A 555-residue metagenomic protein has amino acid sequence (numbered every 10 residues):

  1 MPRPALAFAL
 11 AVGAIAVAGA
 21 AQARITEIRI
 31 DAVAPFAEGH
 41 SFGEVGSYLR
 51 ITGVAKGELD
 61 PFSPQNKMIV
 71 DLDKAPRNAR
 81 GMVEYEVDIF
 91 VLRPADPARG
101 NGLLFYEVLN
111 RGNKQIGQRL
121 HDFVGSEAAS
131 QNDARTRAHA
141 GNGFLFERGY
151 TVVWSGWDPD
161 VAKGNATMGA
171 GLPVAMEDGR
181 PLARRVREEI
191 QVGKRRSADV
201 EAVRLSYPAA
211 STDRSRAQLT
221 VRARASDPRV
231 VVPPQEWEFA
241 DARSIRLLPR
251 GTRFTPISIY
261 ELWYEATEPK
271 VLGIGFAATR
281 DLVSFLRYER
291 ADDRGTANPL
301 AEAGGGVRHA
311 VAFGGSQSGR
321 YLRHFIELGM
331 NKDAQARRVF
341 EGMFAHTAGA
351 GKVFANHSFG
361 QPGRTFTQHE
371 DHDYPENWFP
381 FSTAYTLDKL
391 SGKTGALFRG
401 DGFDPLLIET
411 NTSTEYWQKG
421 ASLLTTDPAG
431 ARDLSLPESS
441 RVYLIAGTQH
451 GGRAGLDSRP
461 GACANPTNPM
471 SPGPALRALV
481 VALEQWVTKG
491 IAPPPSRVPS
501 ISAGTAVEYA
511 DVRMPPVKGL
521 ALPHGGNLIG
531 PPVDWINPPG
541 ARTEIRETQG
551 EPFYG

Functional and structural regions predicted by a protein language model:
M1-A7: Positively charged n-region of N-terminal signal peptides that target proteins for export
A7-A16: Bacterial N-terminal signal peptides
A18-A20: N-terminal signal peptide c-region/cleavage motif recognized by signal peptidases
R24-G555: C-terminal His-loop and adjacent cap/lid subdomain of alpha/beta-hydrolase
